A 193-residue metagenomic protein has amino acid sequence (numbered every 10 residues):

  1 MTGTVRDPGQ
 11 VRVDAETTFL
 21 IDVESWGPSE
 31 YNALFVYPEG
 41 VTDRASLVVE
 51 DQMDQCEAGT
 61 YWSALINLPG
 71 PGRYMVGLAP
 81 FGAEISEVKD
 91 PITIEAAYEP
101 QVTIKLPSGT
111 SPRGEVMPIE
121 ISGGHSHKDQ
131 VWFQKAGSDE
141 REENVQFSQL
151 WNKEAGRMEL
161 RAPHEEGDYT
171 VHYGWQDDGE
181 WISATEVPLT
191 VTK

Functional and structural regions predicted by a protein language model:
M1-K193: Extended, solvent-exposed regions of the mature portions of secreted/cell-surface glycoproteins
